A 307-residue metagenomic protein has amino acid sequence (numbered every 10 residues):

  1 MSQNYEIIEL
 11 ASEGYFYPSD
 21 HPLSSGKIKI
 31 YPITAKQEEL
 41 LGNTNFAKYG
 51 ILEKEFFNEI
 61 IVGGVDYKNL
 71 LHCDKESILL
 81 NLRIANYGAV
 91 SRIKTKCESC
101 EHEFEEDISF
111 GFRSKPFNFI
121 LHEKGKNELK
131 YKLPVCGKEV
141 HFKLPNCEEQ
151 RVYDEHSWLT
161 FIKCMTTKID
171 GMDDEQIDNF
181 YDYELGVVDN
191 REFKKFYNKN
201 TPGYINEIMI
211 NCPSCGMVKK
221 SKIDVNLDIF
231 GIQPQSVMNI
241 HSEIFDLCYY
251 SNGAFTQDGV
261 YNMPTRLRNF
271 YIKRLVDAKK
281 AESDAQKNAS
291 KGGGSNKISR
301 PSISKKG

Functional and structural regions predicted by a protein language model:
M1-G292, K305-G307: An amphipathic, hydrophobic-aromatic interaction surface with interspersed Lys/Arg that forms lipid/phosphate-bearing
K297-I303: Intrinsically disordered, Lys/Arg-rich low-complexity segments
